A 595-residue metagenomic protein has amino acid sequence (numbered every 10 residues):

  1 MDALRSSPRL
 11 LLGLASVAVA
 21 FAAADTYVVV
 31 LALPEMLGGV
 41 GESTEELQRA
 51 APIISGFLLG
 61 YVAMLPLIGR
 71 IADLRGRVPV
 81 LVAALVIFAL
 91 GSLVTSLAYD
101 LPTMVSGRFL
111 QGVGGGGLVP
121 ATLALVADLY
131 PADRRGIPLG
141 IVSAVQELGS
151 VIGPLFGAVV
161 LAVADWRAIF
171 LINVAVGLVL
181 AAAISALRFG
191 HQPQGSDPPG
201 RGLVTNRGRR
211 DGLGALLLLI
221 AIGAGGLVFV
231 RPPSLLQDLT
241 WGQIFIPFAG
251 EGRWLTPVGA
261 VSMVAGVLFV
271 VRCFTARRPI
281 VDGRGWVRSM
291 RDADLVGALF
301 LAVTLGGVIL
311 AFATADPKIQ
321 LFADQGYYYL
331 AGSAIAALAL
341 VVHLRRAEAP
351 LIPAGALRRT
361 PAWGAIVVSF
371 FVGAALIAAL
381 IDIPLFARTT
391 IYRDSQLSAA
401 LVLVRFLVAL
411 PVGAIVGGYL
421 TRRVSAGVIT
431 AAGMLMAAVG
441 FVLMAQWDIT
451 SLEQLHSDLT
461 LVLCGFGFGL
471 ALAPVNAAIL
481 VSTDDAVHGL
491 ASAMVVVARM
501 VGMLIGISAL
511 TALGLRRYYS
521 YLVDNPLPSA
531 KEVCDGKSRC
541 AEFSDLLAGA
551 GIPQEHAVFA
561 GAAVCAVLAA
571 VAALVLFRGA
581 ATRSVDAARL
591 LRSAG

Functional and structural regions predicted by a protein language model:
M1-L11, V17, K537-G595: Transmembrane-helix exit segments and adjacent C-terminal regions of multi-pass membrane proteins
L10-L37, T44-L58, A293-A298, L310-A336 (+1 more regions): Transmembrane core module of solute transporters
A22, I54-F57, Y61, F88 (+10 more regions): Structural signature of transmembrane alpha-helices in multi-pass secondary transporters
V30, P120, S150-A158, L305 (+2 more regions): Glycine/proline-centered helix-kink
M36-L37, I71-A72, F156-A164, A387-R388 (+3 more regions): Interfacial helix-cap and linker-helix signal at transmembrane-aqueous boundaries of multi-pass secondary transporters
M64, R75-V82, A121, D133 (+2 more regions): C-terminal module of multi-pass small-molecule transporters
D73, V78-G285: Helix-loop-helix hairpins in multi-pass membrane proteins, especially solute transporters
A162-V174, P233-T256, I319-L321, R516-V564: A membrane-interface helix-boundary motif in multi-pass transporters
